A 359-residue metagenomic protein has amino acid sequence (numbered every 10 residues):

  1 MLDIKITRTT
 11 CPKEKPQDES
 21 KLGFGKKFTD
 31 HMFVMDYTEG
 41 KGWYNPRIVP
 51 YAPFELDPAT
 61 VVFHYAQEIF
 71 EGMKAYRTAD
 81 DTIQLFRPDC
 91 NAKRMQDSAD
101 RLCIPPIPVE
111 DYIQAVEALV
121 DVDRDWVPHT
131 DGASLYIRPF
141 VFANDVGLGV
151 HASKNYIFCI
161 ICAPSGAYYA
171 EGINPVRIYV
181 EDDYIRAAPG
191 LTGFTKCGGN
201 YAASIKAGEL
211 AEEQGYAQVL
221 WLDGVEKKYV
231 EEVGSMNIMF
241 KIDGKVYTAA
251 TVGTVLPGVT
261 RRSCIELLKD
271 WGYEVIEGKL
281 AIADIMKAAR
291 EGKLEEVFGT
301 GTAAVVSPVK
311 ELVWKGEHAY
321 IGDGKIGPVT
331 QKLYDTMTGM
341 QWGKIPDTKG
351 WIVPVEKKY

Functional and structural regions predicted by a protein language model:
M1-L119, G147-Y359: Helix-start/capping segments and mature chain N-termini
V109-D111, L119-G132: Charged, gly/pro-rich active-site loop segments
V122, F142-N144: Intrinsically disordered, low-complexity linker/loop segments enriched in Gly/Pro and charged/polar residues
P128-R138, F142: Extended, Lys/Arg-enriched charged tracts that mediate electrostatic binding to polyanionic substrates
